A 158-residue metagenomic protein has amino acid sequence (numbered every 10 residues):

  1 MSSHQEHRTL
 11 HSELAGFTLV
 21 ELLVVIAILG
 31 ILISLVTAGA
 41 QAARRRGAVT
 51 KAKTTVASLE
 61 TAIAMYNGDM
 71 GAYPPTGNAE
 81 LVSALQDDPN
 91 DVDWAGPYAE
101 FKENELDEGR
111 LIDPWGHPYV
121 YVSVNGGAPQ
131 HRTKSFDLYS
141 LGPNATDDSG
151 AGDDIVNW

Functional and structural regions predicted by a protein language model:
M1-F17: N-terminal leader/signal peptides at the extreme start of proteins
E13-A43, A48: N-terminal single-pass transmembrane signal-anchor helix
L35, T55, G77: Short acidic-hydrophobic sequence patches enriched in Asp/Glu that either
A40, R46, K53-Y73: N-terminal alpha-helical signal peptides/signal-anchor transmembrane segments
T61-W158: Low-complexity, acidic interaction segments enriched in glycine
